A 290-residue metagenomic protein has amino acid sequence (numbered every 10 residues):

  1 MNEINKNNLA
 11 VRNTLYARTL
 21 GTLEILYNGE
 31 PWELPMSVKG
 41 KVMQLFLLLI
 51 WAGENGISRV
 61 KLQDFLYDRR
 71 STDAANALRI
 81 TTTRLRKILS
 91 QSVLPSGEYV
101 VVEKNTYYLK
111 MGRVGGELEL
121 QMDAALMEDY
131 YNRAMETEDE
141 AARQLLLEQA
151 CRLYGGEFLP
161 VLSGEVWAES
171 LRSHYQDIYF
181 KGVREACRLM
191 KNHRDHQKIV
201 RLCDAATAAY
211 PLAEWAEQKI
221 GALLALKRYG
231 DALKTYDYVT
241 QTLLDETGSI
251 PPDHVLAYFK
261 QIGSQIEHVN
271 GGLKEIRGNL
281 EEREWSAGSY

Functional and structural regions predicted by a protein language model:
M1-M43, E98-T106, R113-V114, E275-Y290: Short boundary/linker motifs that mark transitions into or out of structured domains
T19, G56, Q121: Short aromatic/basic micro-patch
T22, V38-L47, S71-V93: DNA-recognition element of transcription regulators
E33-L66, L85-R86, W215: Short amphipathic alpha-helical recognition elements used for nucleic-acid or partner binding across transcription
W51-A52, D68, Q91, D245: Conserved amphipathic alpha-helical interaction elements at protein-protein interfaces in regulatory, energy-coupling
S71-T72, K104-Y290: Intrinsically disordered, charged and Pro/Gly-enriched terminal/linker segments that flank large helical-solenoid
